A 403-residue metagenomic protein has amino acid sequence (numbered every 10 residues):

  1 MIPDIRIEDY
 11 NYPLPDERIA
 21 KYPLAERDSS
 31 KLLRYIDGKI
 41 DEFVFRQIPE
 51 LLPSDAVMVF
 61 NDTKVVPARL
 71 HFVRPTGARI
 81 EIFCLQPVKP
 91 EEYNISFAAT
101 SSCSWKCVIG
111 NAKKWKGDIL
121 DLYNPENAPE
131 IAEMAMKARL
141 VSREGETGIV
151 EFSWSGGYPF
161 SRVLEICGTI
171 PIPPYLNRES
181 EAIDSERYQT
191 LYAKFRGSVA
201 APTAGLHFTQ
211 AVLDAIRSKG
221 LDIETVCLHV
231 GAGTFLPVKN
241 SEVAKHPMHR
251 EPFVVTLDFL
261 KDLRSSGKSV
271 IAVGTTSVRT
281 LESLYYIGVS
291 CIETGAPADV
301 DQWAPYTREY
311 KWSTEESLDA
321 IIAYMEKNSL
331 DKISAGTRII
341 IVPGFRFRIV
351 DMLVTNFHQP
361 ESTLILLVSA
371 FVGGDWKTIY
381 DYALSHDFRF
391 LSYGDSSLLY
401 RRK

Functional and structural regions predicted by a protein language model:
M1-K403: Surface-exposed, charge/polar-rich loops and edge strands
